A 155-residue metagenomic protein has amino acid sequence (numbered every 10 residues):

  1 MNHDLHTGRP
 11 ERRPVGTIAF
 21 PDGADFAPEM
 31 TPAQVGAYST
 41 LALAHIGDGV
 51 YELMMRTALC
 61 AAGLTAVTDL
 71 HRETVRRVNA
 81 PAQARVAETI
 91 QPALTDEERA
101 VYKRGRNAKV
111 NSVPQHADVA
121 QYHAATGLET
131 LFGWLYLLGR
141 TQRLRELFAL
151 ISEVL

Functional and structural regions predicted by a protein language model:
M1-L155: Double-stranded RNA-binding/processing signature
